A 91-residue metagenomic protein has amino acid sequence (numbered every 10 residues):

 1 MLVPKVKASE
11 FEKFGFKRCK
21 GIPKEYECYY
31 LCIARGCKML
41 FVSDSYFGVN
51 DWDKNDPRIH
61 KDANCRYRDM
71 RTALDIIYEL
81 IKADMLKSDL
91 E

Functional and structural regions predicted by a protein language model:
L2-K20: Amphipathic alpha-helical segments
V3-P4, W52, S88: Absolute N-terminal positional cue centered near the fourth residue
S9, S43-S45, S88: Generic serine detector
C19-D75: Acidic, low-complexity, intrinsically disordered interaction modules
E79-D84: Short glycine-centered helix-capping/turn motifs at secondary-structure transition points
M85-E91: Short acidic DE-rich linear segments
